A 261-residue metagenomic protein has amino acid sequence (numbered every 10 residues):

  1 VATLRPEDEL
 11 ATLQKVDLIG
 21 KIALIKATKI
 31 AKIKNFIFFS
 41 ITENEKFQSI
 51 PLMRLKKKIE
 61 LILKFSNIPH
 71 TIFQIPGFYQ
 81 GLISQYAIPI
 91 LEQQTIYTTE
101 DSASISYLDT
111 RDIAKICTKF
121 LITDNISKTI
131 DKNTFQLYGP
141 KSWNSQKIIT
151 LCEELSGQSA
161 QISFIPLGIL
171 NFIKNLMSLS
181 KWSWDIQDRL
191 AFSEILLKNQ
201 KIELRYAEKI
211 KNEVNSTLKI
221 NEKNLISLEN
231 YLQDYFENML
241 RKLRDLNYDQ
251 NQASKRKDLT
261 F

Functional and structural regions predicted by a protein language model:
V1-A23, A27-I30, E45: NAD(P)H-binding glycine-rich loop region in Rossmannoid oxidoreductase-like domains and their noncatalytic homologs
T3, F36-T42, F73-I75: SDR active-site strand-loop-helix element
D8-D17, Q48, Q187-D188, E194 (+1 more regions): Glycine/threonine-rich flexible loop motifs
Q14-L18, I37, S106: Short alpha-helix in the Rossmann-fold core of NAD(P)-dependent oxidoreductases
L18-I22, K34, R54, K58: Conserved internal alpha-helix in NAD(P)-dependent oxidoreductase domains
I25, T110-L121, L225-Q233: Short, amphipathic alpha-helical "lid/cap" segments that border enzyme active or binding sites
A31, E45-A160, F172-W182: Oxidoreductase cofactor-interface core, primarily capturing Rossmann-like NAD(P)-dependent enzymes
K128-I130, G168-F261: A hydrophobic C-terminal alpha-helical subdomain
